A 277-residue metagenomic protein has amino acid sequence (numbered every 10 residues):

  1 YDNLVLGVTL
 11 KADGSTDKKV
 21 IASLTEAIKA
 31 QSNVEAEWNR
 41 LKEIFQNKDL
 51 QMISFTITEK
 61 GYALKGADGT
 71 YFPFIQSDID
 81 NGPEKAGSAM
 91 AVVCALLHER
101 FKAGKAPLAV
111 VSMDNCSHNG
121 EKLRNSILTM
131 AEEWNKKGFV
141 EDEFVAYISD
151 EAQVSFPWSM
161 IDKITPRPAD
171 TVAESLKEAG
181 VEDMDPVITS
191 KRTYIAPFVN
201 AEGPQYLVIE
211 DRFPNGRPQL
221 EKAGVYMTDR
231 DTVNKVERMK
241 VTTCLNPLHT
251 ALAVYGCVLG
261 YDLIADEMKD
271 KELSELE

Functional and structural regions predicted by a protein language model:
Y1-E277: Substrate/ligand-engaging "lid" and interaction regions
